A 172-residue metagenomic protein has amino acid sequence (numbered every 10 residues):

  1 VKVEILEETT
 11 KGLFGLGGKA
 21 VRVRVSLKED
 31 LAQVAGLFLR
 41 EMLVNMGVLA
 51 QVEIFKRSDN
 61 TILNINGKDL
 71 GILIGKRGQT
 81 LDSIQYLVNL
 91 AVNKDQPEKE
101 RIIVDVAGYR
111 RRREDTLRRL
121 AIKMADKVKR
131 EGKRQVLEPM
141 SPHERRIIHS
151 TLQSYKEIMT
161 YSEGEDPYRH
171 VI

Functional and structural regions predicted by a protein language model:
V1-I172: RNA-contacting regions in translation and RNA-metabolism proteins, encompassing KH/S1 modules where present
